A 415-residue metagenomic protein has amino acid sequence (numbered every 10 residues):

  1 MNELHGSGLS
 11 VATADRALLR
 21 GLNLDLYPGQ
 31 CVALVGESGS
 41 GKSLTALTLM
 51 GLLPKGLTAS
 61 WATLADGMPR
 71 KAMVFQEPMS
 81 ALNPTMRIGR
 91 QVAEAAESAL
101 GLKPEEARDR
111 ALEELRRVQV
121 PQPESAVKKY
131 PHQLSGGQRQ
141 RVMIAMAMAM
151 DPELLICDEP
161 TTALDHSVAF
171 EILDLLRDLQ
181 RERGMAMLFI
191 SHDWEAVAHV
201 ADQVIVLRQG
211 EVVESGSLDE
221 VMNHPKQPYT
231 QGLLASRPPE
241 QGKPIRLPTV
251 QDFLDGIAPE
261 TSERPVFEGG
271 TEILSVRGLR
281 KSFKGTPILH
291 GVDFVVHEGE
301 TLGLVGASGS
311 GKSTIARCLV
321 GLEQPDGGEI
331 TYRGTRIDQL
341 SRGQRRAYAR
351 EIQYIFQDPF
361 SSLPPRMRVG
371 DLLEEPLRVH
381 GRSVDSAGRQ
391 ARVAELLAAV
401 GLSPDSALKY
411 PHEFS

Functional and structural regions predicted by a protein language model:
N2, P121-S125, L218-S275, G285 (+1 more regions): Short catalytic/signature loops enriched in Gly
L4, L19-G21, L274, L289: Conserved structural motif at the start of ABC-family nucleotide-binding domains
M50, V320: Helix-to-loop junction immediately C-terminal to a conserved catalytic motif
T58-P69, G328-R336: Conserved ABC transporter NBD signature motif
E106-S125, R336, A387-D405: Conserved ABC ATPase "signature" region
A149-E153: A short, proline-enriched helix->beta-strand linker immediately N-terminal to the Walker B motif in ABC-type P-loop
